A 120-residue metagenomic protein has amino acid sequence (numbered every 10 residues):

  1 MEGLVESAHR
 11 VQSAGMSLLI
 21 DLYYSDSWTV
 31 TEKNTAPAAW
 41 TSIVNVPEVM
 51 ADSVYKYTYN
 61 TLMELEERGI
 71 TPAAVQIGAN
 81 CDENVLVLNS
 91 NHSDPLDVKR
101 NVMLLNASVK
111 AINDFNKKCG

Functional and structural regions predicted by a protein language model:
M1-S17: N-terminal carbohydrate-binding/catalytic regions of secreted carbohydrate-active enzymes
E2-V5, V30-G120: Active-site cleft segment of glycoside hydrolase catalytic domains centered on the general acid/base Glu
I20-Y24, Q76-A79: A cross-domain feature marking catalytic cores of carbohydrate-active enzymes and several ubiquitous metabolic/repair
D26-W28: Conserved catalytic-site region of short-chain dehydrogenase/reductase
